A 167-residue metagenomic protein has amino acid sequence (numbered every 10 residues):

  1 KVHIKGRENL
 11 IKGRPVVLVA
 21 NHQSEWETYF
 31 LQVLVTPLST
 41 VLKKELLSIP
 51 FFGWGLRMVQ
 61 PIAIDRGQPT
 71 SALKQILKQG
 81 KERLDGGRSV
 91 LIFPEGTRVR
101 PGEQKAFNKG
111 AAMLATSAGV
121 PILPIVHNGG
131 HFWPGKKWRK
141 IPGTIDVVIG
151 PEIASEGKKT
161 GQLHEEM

Functional and structural regions predicted by a protein language model:
K1, K12-P69: Catalytic core of membrane glycerolipid acyltransferases/transacylases, capturing the structured, soluble-facing
V2-I4, V147: Generic structural signal for residues in well-ordered beta-strands
K5, L47, S155-K158: Short coil/turn linker and secondary-structure boundary residues
E8, P69, N128: Residue-level "edge-of-site" marker
E8-K12, R139-K140: A short beta-turn/loop motif at secondary-structure boundaries
K74-M167: Non-catalytic C-terminal accessory region of glycerolipid acyltransferases and related lyso-lipid remodeling enzymes
